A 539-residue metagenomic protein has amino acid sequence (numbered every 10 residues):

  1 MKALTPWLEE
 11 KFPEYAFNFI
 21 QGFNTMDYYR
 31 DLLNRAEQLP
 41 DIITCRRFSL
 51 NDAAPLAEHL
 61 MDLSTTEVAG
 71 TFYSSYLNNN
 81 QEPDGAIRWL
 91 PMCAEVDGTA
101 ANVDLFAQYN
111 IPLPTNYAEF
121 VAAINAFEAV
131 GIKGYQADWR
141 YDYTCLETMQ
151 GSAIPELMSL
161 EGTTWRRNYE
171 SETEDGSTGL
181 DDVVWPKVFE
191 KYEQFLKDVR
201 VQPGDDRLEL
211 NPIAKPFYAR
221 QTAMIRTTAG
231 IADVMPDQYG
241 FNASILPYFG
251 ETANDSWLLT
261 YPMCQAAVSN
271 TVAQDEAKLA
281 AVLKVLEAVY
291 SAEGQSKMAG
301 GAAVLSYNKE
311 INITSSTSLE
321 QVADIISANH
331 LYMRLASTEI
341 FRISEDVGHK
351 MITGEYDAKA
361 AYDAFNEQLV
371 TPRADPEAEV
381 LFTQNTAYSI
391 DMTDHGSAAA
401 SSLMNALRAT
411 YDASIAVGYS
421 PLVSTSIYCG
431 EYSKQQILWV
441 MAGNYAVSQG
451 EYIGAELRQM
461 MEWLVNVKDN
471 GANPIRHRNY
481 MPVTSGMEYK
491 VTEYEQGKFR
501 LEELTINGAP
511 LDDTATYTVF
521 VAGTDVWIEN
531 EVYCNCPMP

Functional and structural regions predicted by a protein language model:
M1-D52, T65-V68, L113, A360 (+1 more regions): Conserved N-terminal structural module of periplasmic/extracytoplasmic solute-binding proteins
E10, Y109, P236-G300: Extracytoplasmic/periplasmic substrate-recognition and gating elements
D31-N34, P40-D41, A69-D104, K133-G134 (+2 more regions): A structural signal for short loop-to-beta-strand junctions that line the ligand-binding cleft of periplasmic/secreted
R46-D97, P112, V121, E147-T148 (+1 more regions): Hinge/lid segment of periplasmic solute-binding proteins
R88-M92, V121-S177: Extracytoplasmic/periplasmic solute-binding protein
E170-D206: Glycine-centered hinge/linker elements that transmit conformational signals in sensory and ligand-binding systems
K297-K350: Long, aromatic- and glycine/proline-rich binding clefts that accommodate carbohydrate-like moieties
G396-P539: Feature captures C-terminal
